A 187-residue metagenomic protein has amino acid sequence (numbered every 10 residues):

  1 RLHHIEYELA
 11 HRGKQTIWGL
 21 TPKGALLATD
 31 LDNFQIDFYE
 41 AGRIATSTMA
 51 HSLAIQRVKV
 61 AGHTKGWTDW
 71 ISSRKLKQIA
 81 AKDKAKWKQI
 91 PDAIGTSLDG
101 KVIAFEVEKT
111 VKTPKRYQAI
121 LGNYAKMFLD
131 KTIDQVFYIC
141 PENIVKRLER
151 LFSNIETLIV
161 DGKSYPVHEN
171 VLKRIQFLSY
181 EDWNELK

Functional and structural regions predicted by a protein language model:
R1-G42: Nuclease-adjacent, charged terminal/linker segments that flank catalytic cores
E8, K59-I103, V111-T113: Active-site metal-binding core of divalent-cation-utilizing nuclease and nuclease-like domains
A25, L76-K77, T110, N143-I144: Short, solvent-exposed loop/turn segments at secondary-structure junctions
T29-S73: Amphipathic alpha-helical dimerization/coiled-coil segments that flank or bridge DNA-binding/regulatory modules
D32, V107-V111: A short beta-strand motif that forms part of the nucleic acid-binding face of small beta-barrel RNA-binding folds
H51-I55, W87, Y117: A structural signal for well-ordered alpha-helical scaffolds and beta->alpha junctions
V58-G66, Y124-F128, F152-E156: Hydrophobic, Leu/Ile/Phe/Ala-enriched alpha-helical segments that form helix-helix packing faces
V111-A119, F128-K187: Non-catalytic C-terminal interaction segments of nucleic acid-processing enzymes
